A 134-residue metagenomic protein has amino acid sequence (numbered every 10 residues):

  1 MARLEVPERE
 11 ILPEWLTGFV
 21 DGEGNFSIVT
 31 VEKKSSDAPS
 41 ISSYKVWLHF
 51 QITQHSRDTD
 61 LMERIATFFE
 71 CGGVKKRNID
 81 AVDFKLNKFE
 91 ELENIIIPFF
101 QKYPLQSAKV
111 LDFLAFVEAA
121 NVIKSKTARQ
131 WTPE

Functional and structural regions predicted by a protein language model:
M1-E134: Sequence-level preference for short, compositionally simple segments enriched in small aliphatic or small polar residues
